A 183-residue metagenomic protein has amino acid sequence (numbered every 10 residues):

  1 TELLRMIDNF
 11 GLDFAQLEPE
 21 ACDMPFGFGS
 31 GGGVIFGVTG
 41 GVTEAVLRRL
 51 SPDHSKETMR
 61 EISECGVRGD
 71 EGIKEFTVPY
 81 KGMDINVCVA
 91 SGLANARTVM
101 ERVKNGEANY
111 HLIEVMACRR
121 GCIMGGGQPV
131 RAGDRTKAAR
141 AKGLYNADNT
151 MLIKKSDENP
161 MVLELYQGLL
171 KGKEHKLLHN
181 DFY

Functional and structural regions predicted by a protein language model:
T1-Y183: Iron-sulfur-associated redox domains of electron-transfer enzymes in respiratory and anaerobic energy metabolism
